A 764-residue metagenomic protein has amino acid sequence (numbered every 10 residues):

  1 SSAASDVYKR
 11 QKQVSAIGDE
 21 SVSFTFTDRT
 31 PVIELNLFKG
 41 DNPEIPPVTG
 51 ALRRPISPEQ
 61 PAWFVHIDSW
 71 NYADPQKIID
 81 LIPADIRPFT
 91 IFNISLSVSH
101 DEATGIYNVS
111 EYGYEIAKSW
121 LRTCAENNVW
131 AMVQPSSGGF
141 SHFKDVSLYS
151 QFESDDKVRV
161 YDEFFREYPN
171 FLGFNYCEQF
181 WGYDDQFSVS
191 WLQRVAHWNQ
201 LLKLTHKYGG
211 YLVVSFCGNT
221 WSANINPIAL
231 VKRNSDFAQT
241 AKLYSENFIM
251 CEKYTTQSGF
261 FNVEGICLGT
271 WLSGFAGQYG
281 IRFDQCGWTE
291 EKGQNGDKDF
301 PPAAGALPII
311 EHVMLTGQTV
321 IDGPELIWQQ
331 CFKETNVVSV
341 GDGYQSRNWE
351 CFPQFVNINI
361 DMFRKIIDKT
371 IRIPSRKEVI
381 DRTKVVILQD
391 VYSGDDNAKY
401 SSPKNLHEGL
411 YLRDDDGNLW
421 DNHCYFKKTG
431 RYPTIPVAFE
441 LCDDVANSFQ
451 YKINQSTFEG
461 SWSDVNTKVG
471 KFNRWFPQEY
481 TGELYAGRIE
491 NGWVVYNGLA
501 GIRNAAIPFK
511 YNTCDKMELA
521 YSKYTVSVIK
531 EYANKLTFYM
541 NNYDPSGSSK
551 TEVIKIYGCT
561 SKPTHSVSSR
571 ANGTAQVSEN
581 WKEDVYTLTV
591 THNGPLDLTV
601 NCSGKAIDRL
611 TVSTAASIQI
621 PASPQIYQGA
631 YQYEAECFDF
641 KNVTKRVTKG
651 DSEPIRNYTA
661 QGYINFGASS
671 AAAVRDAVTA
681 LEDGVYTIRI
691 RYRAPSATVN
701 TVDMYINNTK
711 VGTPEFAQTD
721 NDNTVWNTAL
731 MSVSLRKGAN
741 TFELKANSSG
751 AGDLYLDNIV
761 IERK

Functional and structural regions predicted by a protein language model:
S1-Y8: Short, small-residue-biased leader/transition segments that mark boundaries at the very start of proteins
Q13-E126, W130, V526-Y631, I761-R763: Mature N-terminal, pre-catalytic/accessory segment of carbohydrate-active enzymes
S15-T30, Q619-K764: Extracytoplasmic
N36-G498: Glycan-processing catalytic domains of CAZymes
N42-I45, G277, D395-S401, S549 (+5 more regions): Residue-level marker of positions within ordered structural domains that often coincide with functionally constrained
V109-G113, S190-R194, P508-Y521, P563-N572 (+2 more regions): Short, solvent-exposed secondary-structure boundary motifs
V195, S548-S549, V699, L754: Short acidic/proline- and small/hydrophobic-mixed sequence motifs that coincide with surface turns and coil-to-beta
R382-H423, R474-T614, R691: Carbohydrate-binding surface patches
